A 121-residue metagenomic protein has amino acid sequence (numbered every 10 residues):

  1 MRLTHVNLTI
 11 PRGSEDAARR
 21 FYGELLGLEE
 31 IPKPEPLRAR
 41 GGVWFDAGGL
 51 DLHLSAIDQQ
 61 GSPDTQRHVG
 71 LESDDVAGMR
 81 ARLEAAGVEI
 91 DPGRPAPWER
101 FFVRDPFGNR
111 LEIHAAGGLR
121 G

Functional and structural regions predicted by a protein language model:
M1-R19, R67-V69, G121: N-terminal beta-strand motif that seeds the catalytic metal site of vicinal oxygen chelate
M1-R2, A86-G121: Vicinal oxygen chelate
T9-D51: Core segments of cupin and vicinal oxygen chelate
E35-R38, Q60-G61, P95-A96: A short beta-turn/loop motif at secondary-structure boundaries
H53-S55, E112: Conserved beta-strand in the GNAT
T65-L83: Mid-chain, well-packed structural core segment of small domains
